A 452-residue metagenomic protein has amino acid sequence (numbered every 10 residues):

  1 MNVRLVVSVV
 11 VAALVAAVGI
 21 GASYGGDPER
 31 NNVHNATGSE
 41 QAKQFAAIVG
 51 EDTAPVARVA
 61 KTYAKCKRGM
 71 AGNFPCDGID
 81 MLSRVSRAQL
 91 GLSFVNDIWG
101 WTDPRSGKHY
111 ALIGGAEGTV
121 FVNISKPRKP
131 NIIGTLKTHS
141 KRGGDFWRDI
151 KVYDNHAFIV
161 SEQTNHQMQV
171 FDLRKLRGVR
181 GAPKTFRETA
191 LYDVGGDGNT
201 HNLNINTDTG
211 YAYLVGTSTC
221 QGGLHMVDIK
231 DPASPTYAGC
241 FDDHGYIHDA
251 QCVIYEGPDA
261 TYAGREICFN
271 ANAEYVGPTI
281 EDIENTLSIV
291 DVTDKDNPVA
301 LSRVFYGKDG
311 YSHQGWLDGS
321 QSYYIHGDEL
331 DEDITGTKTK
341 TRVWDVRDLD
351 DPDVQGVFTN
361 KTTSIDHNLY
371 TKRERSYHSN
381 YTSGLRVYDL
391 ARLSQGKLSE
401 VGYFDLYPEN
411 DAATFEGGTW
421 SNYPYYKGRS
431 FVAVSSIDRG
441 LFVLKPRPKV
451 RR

Functional and structural regions predicted by a protein language model:
M1-V10: Bacterial N-terminal signal peptides that target proteins for export
V9-V18: Bacterial N-terminal signal peptides
Y24-R452: Feature marking well-ordered beta-strand scaffolds used for ligand recognition
